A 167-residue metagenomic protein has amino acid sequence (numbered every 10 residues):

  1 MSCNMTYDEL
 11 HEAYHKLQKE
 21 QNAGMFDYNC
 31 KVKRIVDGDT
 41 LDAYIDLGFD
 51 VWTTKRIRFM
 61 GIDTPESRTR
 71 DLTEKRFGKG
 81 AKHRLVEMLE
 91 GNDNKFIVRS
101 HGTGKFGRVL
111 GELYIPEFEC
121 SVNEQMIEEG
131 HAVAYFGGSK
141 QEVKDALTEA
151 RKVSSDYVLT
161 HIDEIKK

Functional and structural regions predicted by a protein language model:
M1-K167: Small beta-barrel nucleic-acid-binding modules, primarily SNase/OB-fold domains and secondarily Tudor-like barrels
